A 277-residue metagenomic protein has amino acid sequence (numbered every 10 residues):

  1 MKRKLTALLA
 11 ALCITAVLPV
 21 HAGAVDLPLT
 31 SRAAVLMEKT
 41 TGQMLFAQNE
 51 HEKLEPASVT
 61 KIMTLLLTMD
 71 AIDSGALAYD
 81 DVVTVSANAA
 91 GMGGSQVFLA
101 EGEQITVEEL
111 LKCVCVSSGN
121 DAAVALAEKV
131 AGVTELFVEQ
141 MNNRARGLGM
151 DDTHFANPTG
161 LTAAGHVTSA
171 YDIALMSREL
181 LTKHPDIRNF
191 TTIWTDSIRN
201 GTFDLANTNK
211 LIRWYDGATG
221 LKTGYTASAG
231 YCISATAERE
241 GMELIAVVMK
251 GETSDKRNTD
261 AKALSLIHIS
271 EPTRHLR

Functional and structural regions predicted by a protein language model:
M1-R3, H268: Generic cytosolic/nucleocytoplasmic N-terminal low-complexity/intrinsically disordered segments
R3-A22: Sec-dependent N-terminal signal peptides of Gram-positive bacterial secreted proteins and lipoproteins
R3-L5, I62, R239: Hydrophobic alpha-helical segments, especially transmembrane helices and their immediate juxtamembrane helical caps
C13, C113-C115, C232: Generic recognition of cysteine residues
V17, A22-Y171, L181-T182: Active-site-adjacent loops and short helices of periplasmic peptidoglycan-processing enzymes
M150-H154, P158, T162-S270, R274-R277: Domain-terminus/edge residues, biased toward the C-terminal soluble/receptor-binding domains of extracytoplasmic
